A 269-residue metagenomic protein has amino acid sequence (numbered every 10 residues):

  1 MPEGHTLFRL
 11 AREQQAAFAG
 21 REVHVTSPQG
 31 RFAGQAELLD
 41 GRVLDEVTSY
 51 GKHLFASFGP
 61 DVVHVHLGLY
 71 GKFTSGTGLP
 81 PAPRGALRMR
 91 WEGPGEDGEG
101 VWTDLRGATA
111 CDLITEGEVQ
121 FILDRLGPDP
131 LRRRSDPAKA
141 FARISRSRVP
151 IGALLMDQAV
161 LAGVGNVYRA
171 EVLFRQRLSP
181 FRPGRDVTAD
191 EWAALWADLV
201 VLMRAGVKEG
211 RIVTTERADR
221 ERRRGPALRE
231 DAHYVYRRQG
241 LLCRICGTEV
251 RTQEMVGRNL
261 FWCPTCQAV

Functional and structural regions predicted by a protein language model:
M1-V269: Structured catalytic/nucleic-acid-binding cores of DNA maintenance enzymes
